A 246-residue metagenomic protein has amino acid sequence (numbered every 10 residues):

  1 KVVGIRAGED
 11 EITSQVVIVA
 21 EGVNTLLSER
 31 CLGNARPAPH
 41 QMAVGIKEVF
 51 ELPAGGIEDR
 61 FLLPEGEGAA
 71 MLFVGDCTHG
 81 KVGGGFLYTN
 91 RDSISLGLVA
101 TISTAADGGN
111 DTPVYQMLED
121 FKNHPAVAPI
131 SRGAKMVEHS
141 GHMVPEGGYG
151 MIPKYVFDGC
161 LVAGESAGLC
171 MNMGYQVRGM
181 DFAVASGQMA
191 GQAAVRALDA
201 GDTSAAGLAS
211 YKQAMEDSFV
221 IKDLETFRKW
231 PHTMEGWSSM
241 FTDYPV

Functional and structural regions predicted by a protein language model:
K1-P129, L169: Predominantly flavin-linked oxidoreductase catalytic cores and closely associated redox partners
R60-L62, R132-A134, L224-P231: Short coil/turn segments at secondary-structure boundaries
G108-G109, M151-K154, G174-F182, D202 (+2 more regions): Alpha-helix capping and helix-loop boundary segments enriched in small/acidic/polar residues
A128-S140, G201-L208: Flexible, glycine/charged-enriched surface loops at secondary-structure junctions
H142-G174: FAD-binding beta-loop-beta segment adjacent to the flavin cofactor pocket
C170-Q192: A conserved FAD-binding loop/helix module that cradles the flavin
Q188-F241: Active-site-proximal substrate-binding core of FAD-dependent oxidoreductases
Y244-V246: Intrinsic disorder at enzyme termini
